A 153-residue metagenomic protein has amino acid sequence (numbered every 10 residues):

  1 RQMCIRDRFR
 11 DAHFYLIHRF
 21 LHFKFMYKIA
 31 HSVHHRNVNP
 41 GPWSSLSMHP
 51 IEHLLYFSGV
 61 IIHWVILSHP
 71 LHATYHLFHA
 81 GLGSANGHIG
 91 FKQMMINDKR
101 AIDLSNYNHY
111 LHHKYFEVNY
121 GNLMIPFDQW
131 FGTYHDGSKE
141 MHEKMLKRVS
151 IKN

Functional and structural regions predicted by a protein language model:
R1-I5: Short, small-residue-biased leader/transition segments that mark boundaries at the very start of proteins
R8-K28, H69: Transmembrane alpha-helix/helix-exit interface in multi-pass inner-membrane proteins
K24-N153: Cytosolic/stromal cytosol-facing helical appendages immediately following the last transmembrane segment
